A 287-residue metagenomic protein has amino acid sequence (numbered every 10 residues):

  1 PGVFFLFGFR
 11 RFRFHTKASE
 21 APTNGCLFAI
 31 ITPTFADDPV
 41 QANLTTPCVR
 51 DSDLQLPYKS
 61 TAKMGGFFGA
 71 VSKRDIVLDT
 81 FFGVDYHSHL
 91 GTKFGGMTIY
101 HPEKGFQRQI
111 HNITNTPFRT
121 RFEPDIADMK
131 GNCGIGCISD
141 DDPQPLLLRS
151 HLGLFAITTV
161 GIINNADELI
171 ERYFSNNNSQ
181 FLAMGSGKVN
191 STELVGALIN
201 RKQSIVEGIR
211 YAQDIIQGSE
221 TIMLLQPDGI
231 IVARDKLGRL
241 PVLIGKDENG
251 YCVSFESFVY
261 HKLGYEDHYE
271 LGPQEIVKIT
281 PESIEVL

Functional and structural regions predicted by a protein language model:
G2, S19-E20, A42: Ser/Thr/Pro/Gly-rich low-complexity, intrinsically disordered segments
V3-R11, L27: Hydrophobic alpha-helical signal peptides and transmembrane signal-/tail-anchor segments that drive secretory-pathway
R10-R13, R50: Basic polycationic patches enriched in arginine
K17-S19, N24, D53: Short, low-complexity, charge-dense intrinsically disordered segments
P22-A29, V40: Compositionally biased, low-complexity peptide segments typical of secreted/host-interacting small proteins
I30, T34, P39, T45 (+1 more regions): Short, positively charged and aromatic/hydrophobic N-terminal segments
C48, D53-G272, K278-L287: Conserved short alpha-helical segments that host acidic/polar catalytic motifs at enzyme active sites
